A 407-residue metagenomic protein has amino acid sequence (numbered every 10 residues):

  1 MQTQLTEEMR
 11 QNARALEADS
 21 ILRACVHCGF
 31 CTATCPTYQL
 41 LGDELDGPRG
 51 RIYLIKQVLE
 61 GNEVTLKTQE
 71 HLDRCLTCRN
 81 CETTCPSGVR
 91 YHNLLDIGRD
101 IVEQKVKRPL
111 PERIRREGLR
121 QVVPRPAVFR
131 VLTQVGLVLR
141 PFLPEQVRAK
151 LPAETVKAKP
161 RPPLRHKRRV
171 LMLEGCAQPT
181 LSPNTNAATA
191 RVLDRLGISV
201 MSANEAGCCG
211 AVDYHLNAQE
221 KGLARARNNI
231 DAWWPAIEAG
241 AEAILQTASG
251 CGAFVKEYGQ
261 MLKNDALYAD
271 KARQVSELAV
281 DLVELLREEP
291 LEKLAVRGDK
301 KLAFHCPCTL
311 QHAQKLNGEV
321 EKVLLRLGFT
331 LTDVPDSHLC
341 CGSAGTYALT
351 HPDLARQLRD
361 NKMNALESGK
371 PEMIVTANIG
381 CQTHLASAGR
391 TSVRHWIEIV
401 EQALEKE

Functional and structural regions predicted by a protein language model:
M1-R14, T37-E70, G88-E117, R394-V400: Non-heme iron-sulfur electron-transfer modules
A15, Y91-E407: Iron-sulfur cluster-binding electron-transfer modules in prokaryotic oxidoreductases
D19-Y38, T65, Q69-V89, H338-L339: Cysteine-centered iron-sulfur cluster-binding motifs in ferredoxin-type domains/subunits of redox enzymes
G29-A33, D43-P48, V200-S202: N-terminal glycine-rich anion-binding loops that anchor highly charged ligand groups
F30-A33, Y53, L137, A253: Generic structural signal for well-ordered, non-membrane alpha-helices
D43, G47, T83-P86, A243 (+2 more regions): Short, surface-exposed helix-loop/turn micro-motifs enriched in polar/charged residues
E60, T84, N217: Short His/Asp/Glu-rich catalytic/ion-coordination signatures at enzyme active sites or charged loops
